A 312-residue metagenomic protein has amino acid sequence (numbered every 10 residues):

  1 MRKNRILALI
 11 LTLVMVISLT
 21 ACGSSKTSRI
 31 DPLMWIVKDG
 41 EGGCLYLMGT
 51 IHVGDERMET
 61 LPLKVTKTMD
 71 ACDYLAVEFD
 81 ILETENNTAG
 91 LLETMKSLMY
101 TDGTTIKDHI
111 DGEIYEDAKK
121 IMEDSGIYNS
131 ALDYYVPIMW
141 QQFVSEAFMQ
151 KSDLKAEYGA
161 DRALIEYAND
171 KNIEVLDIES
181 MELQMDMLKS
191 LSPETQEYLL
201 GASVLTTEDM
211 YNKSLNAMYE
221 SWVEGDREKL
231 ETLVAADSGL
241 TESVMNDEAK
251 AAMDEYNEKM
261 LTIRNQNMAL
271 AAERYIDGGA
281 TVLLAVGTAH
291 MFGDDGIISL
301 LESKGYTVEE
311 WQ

Functional and structural regions predicted by a protein language model:
M1-I10: Bacterial N-terminal signal peptides that target proteins for export
I17-A21: C-terminal motif of bacterial Sec signal peptides marking the signal peptidase cleavage site
G23-S25: Bacterial signal peptide processing site
T27, M58, L261-N265: A conditional alpha-helix N-cap/helix-loop micro-motif detector
I30-W35, M268-L270: Alpha-helical scaffolding within the catalytic cores of extracellular/periplasmic polymer-degrading hydrolases
M34-A252, Y256, M260: Structured, acidic catalytic/metal-binding patches in enzyme active sites
N246-Q312: A cross-kingdom marker for long, charged
